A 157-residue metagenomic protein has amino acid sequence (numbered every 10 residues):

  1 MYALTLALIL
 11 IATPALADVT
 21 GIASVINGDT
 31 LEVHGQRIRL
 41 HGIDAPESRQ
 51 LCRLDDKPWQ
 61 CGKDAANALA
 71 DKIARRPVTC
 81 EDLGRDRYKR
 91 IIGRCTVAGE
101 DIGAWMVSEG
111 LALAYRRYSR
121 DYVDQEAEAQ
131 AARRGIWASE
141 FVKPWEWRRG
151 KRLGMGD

Functional and structural regions predicted by a protein language model:
Y2, I11-D157: Small beta-barrel nucleic-acid-binding modules, primarily SNase/OB-fold domains and secondarily Tudor-like barrels
